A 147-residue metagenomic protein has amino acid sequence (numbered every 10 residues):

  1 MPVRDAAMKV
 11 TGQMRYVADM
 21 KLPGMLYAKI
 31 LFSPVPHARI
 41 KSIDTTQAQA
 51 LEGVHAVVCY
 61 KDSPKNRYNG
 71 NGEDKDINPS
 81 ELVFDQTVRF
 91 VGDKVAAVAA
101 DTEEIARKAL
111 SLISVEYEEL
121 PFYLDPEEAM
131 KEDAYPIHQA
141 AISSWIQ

Functional and structural regions predicted by a protein language model:
M1-Q147: Flexible, low-hydrophobicity surface segments
